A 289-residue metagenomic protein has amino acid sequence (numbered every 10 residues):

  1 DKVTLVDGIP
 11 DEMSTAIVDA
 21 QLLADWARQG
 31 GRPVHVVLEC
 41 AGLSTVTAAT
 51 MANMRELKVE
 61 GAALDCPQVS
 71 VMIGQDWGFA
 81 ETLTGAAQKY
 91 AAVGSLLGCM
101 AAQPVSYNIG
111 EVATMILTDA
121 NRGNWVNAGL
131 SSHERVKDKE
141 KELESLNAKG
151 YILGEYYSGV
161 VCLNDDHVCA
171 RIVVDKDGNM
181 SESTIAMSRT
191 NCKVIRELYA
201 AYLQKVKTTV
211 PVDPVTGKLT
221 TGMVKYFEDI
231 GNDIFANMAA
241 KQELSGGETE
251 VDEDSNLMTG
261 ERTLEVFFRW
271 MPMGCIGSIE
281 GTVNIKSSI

Functional and structural regions predicted by a protein language model:
D1-V126: Extracellular Cys-Trp
G8, A236, M273: Residue-level marker of positions within ordered structural domains that often coincide with functionally constrained
G42-S44, S255, G274: Residues that cap or initiate secondary-structure elements
S70, E248-E250, T263-F267, E280-T282: Ser/Thr- (and often Asn-) enriched beta-sheet segments in non-cytosolic proteins
S106-Y226, F267-I289: Long, contiguous, structured domain-core segments that constitute the functional module of a protein
T221-G246: Short, hydrophobic/π-rich interface segment
Q242-T263: Long, charged, glycine-rich C-terminal linkers/tails
